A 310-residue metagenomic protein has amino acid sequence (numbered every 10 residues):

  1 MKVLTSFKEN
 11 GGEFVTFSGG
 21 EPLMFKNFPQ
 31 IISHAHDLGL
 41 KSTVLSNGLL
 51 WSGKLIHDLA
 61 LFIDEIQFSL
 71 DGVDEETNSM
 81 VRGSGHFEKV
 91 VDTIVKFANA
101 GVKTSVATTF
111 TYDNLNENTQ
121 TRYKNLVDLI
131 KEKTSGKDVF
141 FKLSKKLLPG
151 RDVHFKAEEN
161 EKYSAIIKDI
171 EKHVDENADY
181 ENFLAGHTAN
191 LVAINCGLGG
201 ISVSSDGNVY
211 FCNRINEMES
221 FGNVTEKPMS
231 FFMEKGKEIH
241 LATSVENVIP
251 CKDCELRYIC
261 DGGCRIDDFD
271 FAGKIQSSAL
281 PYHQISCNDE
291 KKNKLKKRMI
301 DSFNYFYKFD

Functional and structural regions predicted by a protein language model:
M1-F62: Conserved alpha-helical substructure of the radical SAM core
S6-E9, A60, S135, V248 (+1 more regions): Alpha-helix termination/capping residues and helix-transition junctions
F7, G12-F17, G199-V203, G207 (+1 more regions): N-terminal pre-triad scaffold of radical SAM enzymes
G20, G48, D71, K146 (+1 more regions): Flexible loop residues that form catalytic and substrate-binding hotspots at small-molecule/glycan-binding clefts
K26, G85, I249: Residue-level signal for the nucleotide or nucleotide-sugar donor/cofactor binding architecture
A60-E65, S69-D71, E76-Y210, R214-V224: Radical SAM enzyme [4Fe-4S]-AdoMet core and its adjacent flexible, acidic and glycine-rich loops/tails across
R214-D310: Flexible mid-to-C-terminal extensions adjoining Fe-S/redox cofactors in radical SAM and related proteins
